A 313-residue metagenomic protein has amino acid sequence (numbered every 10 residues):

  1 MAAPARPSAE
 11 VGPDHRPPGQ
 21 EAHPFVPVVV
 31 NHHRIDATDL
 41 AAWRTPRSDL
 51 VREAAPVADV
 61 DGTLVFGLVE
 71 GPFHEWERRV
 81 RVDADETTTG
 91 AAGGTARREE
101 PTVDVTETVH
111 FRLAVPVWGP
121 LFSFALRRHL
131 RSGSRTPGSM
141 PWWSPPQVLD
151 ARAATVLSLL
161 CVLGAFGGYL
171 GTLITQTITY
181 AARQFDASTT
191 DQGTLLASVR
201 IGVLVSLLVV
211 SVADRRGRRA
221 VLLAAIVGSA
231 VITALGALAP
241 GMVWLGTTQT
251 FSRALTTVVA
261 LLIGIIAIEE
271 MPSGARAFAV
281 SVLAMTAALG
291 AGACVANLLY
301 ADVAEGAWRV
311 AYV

Functional and structural regions predicted by a protein language model:
C161-A187: Extracytoplasmic
D186, G217, L238-W244, P272: Helix-breaking motifs and short loop linkers at transmembrane-helix boundaries and internal kinks in secondary membrane
V199-I201, L289: Short hydrophobic/small-residue motifs within alpha-helical transmembrane segments of multi-pass transporter-like
V205-R218: Helix-to-loop junctions at the C-terminal end of transmembrane segments in multipass secondary transporters
A220-L235: Structural signature of the two symmetry-related core transmembrane helices
A237-T248, A304-G306: Helix-loop junctions at membrane interfaces in 12-TM secondary transporters
T248-L283: Cytoplasmic helix-loop-helix junction between adjacent transmembrane helices in 12-TM secondary transporters
A275-V303: Glycine-rich segments within core transmembrane alpha-helices of 12-TM secondary carriers
